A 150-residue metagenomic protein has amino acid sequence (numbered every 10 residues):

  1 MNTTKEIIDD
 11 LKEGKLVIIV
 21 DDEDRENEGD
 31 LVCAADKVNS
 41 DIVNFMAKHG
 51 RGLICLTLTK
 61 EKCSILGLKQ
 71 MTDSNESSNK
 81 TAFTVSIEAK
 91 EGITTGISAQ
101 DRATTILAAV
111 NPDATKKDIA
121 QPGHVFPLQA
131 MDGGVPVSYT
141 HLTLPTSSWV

Functional and structural regions predicted by a protein language model:
M1-E28, V32-N39: N-terminal, positively charged regions that mediate nucleic acid binding
E6-I8, V43-M46, Q70-E76, A114-K117 (+1 more regions): A generic local secondary-structure boundary/capping motif
K15-I18, D30-L31, G52-L56, A82-V85 (+2 more regions): Structural motif
V20-E23, A35-D36, G50, L58-E61 (+3 more regions): Fold-independent oxyanion-binding glycine-rich loops and adjacent beta-strand/coil segments at enzyme active sites
I42-A99: Glycine-rich, N-terminal phosphate-binding loop and its surrounding beta-alpha-beta segment
E76-A130: Hydrophobic alpha-helical hairpins/lids featuring a short glycine-rich hinge
T140-T146: Conserved small/polar residues in nucleotide/adenosyl-binding loops
S148-V150: Hydrophobic alpha-helical segments, chiefly the membrane-spanning helices and signal/signal-anchor peptides
